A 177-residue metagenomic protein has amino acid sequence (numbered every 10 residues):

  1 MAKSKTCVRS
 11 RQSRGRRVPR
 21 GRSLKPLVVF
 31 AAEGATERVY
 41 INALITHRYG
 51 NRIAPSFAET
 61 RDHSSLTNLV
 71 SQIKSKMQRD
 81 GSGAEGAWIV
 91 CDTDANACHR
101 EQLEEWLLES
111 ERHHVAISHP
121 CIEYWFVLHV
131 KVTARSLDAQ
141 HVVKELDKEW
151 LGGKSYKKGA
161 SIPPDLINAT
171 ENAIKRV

Functional and structural regions predicted by a protein language model:
A2-L27, R38-T60, K74-W88, T93-V177: C-terminal accessory helical subdomains adjacent to catalytic cores in phosphodiester- and nucleotide-handling enzymes
A32-G34: Helix N-cap/beta->alpha junction signal
E37, D62-V70: Phosphate/oxyanion-binding active-site loops and adjacent basic polyanion-contact surfaces
